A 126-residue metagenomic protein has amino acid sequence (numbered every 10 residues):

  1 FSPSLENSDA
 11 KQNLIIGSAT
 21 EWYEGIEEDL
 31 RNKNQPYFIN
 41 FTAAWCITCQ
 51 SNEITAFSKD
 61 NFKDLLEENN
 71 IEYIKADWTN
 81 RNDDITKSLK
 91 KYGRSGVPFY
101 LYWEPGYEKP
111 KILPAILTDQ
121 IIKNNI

Functional and structural regions predicted by a protein language model:
F1-I126: Proteins that catalyze or organize thiol-disulfide redox chemistry and the adjacent proteostasis machinery handling
